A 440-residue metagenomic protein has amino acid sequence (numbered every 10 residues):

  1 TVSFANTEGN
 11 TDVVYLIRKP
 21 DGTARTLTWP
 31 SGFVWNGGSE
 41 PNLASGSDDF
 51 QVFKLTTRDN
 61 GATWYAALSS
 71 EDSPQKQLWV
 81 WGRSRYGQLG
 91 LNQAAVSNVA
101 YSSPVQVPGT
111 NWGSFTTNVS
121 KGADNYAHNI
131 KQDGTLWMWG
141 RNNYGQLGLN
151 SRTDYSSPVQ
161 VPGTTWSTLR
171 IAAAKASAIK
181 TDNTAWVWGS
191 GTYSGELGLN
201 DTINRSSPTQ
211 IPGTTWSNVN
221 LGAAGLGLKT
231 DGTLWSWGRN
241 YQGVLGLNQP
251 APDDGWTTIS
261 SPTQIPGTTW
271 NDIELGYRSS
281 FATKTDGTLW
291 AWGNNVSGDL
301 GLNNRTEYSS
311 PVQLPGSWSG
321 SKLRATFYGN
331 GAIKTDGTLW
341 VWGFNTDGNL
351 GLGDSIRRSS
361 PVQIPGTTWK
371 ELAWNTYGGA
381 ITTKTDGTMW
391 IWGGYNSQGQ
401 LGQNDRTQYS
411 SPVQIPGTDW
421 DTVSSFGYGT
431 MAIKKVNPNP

Functional and structural regions predicted by a protein language model:
T1-P74: Acidic, glycine/polar-enriched metal-coordinating patches/loops that mediate binding to polyanionic ligands
S69-Q77, K434-P440: Low-complexity, Pro/Thr/Ser/Gly/Ala-rich linker/spacer regions in secreted, extracellular modular proteins
W79-Y101, G140-S156, W188-S207, G238-S260 (+3 more regions): Short glycine/serine- and acidic-residue-enriched loop/turn motifs that recur at repeat junctions
V80, N125-N129, M138, K175-A178 (+13 more regions): Conserved core positions of repeat-based scaffolds
R83-R85, Q132, R141-N143, A174 (+15 more regions): Short loop/turn segments immediately following the C-termini of beta-strands
P108, D133-L136, L149-T168, T181-T184 (+10 more regions): Thr-biased low-complexity repeat/linker tracts and other Thr-enriched repetitive architectures
T422-P440: Blade-level signature of beta-propeller repeat domains, shared across WD40, Kelch, NHL, RCC1 and BNR/Asp-box propellers
